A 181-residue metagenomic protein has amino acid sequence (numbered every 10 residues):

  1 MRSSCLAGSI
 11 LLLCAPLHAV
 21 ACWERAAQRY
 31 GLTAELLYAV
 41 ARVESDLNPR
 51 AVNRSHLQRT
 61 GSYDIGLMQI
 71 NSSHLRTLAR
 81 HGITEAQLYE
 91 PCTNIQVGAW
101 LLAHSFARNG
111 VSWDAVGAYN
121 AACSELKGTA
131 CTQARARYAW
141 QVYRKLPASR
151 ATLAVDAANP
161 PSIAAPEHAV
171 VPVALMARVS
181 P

Functional and structural regions predicted by a protein language model:
M1-G31, W140, P147-P181: N-terminal secretory targeting signals
V20-D156: Catalytic glycan-binding domains that act on GlcNAc-containing polysaccharides
